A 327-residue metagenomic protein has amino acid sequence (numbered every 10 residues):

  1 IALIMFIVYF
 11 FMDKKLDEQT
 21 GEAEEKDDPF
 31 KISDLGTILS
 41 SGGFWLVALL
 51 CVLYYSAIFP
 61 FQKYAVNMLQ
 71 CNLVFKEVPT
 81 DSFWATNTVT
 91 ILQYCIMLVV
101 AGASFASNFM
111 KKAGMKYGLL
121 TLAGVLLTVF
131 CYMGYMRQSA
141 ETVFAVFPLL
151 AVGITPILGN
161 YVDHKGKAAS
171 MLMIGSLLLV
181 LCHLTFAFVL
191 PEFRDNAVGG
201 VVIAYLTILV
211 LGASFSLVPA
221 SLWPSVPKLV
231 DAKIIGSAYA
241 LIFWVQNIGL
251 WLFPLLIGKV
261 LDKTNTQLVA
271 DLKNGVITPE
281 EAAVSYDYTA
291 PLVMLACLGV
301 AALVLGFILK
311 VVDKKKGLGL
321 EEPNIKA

Functional and structural regions predicted by a protein language model:
I1, K259-G299: A membrane-interface helix-boundary motif in multi-pass transporters
A2-T20, L305-K310: C-terminal membrane-cytosol helix-exit motif in multi-pass small-molecule transporters
F10-D34, K316-K326: Flexible cytoplasmic inter-helical loops of multi-pass small-molecule transporters
S41-S104, L127-A151, T155, P219 (+1 more regions): Extracytoplasmic gate region of multi-pass secondary transporters
V52, A145-L149, L177, A240-I248: Transmembrane alpha-helical cores of Major Facilitator Superfamily
G102-K112, I154-K167: Helix-to-loop junctions at the C-terminal end of transmembrane segments in multipass secondary transporters
L120-G134, S139, A145-P148, A168-L222: C-terminal transmembrane helical hairpin of 12-TM major facilitator-type secondary transporters
A232-T266: A late C-terminal transmembrane helix in Major Facilitator Superfamily
